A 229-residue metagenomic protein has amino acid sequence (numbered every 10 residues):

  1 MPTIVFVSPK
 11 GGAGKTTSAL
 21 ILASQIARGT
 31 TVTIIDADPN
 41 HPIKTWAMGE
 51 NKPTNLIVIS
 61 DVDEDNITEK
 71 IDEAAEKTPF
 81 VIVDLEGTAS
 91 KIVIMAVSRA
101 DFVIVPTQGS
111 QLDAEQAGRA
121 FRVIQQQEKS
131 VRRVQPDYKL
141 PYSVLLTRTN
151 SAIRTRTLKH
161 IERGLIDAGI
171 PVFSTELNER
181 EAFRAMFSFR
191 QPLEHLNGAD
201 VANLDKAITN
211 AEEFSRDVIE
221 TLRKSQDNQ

Functional and structural regions predicted by a protein language model:
P2-A13, L20-I94, G198: P-loop/Walker-type NTP enzyme "switch/lid" segment
I34, V83, V105, V144-L146: Structural beta-sheet core signal
I92-Q111: Inter-motif core of Ras-like GTPase G domains
A117-P136: Conserved C-terminal guanine-recognition region of P-loop GTPase G domains, centered on the G4
I153, I161-E194: Beta-strand-loop-alpha "switch" segments that mediate conformational coupling across diverse proteins
A182, L204-Q229: C-terminal and late-domain segments of enzyme folds
A185-E212: Inter-lobe coupling/hinge region of RecA-like P-loop helicase motors
